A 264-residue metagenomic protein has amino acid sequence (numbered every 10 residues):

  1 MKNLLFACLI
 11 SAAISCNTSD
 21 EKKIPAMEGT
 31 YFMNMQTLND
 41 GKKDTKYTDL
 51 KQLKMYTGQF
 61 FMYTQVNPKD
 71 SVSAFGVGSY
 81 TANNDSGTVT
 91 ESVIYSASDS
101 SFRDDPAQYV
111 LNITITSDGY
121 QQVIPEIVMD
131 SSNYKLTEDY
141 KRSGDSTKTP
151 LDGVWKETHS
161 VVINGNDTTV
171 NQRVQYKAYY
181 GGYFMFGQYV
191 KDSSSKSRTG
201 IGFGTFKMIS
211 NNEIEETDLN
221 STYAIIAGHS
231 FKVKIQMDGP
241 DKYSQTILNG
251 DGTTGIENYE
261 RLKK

Functional and structural regions predicted by a protein language model:
L4-A12: Sec-dependent N-terminal signal peptides
C16-F75, T90-I201, E215-K264: Lipid interaction determinants
T81, F203-M208: Beta-propeller blade signature
A82-N84, M237: Short, low-complexity Ser/Thr-rich regulatory SLiMs
N84-T88, S210-I214: Short, conserved beta-turn/loop elements at beta-strand boundaries and strand-helix junctions
